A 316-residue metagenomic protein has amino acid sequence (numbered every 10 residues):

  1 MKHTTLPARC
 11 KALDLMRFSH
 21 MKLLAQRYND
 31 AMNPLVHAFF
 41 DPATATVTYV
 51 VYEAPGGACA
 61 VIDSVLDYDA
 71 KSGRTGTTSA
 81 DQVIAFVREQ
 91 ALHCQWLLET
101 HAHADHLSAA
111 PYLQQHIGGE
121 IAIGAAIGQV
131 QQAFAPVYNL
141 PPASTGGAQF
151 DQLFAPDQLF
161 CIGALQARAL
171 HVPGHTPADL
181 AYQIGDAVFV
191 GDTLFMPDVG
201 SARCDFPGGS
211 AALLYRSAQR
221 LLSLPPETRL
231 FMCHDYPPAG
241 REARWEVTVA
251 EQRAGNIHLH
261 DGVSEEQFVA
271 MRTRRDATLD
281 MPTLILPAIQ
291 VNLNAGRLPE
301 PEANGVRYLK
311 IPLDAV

Functional and structural regions predicted by a protein language model:
K2-T4, K11, S19-H20: Short terminal hydrophobic/aromatic SLiMs and anchors at protein ends
R9, K22, Q26-P34, R216-R229 (+1 more regions): Accessory terminal helices/loops
Y28-Q90, A181-V190, P197: Conserved beta-strand hairpin/beta-sheet module of binuclear metal-dependent hydrolase folds, prominently
L35-F39, V50, P156-I184: Core dinuclear metal-dependent hydrolase active-site scaffold
T44, Y68-D69, A102-L107, G128-Q131 (+4 more regions): Active-site environment of divalent metal-dependent phosphoester hydrolases
V51, D63, H101, L113 (+5 more regions): Divalent metal-coordination and catalytic microenvironments
C59, L66-L165, G255: Active-site HxH/HxHxD metal-binding segment of metal-dependent hydrolases
I62, Q95-A102, A122-G124, V172-G174 (+2 more regions): Active-site neighborhood of phospho(di)ester-bond hydrolases with catalytic His/Asp-centered motifs
